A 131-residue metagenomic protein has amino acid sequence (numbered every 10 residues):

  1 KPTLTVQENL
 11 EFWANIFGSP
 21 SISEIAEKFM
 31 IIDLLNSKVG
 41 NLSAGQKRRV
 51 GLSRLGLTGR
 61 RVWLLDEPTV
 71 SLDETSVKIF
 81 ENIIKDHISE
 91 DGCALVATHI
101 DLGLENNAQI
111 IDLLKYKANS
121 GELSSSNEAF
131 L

Functional and structural regions predicted by a protein language model:
P2-G18: Q-loop/switch helix immediately C-terminal to the Walker
P20-L34: Conserved ABC ATPase "signature" region
K38, E67-P68, I84: Walker B catalytic motif
K38-K47: Conserved ABC ATPase signature
L52, D91: Hydrophobic anchor residue at the start of the ABC signature
W63-E67, L72: Catalytic Walker B motif of ABC-type/P-loop ATPase nucleotide-binding domains
E74-S76: Helix N-cap at the start of a conserved alpha-helix in ABC-type nucleotide-binding domains
